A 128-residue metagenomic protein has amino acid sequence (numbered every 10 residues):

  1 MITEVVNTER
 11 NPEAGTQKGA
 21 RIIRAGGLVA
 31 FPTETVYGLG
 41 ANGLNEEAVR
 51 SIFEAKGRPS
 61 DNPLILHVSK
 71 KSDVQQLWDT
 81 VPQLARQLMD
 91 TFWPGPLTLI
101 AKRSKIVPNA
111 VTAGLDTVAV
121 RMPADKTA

Functional and structural regions predicted by a protein language model:
M1-A128: Active-site-adjacent structural elements in enzyme catalytic cores
